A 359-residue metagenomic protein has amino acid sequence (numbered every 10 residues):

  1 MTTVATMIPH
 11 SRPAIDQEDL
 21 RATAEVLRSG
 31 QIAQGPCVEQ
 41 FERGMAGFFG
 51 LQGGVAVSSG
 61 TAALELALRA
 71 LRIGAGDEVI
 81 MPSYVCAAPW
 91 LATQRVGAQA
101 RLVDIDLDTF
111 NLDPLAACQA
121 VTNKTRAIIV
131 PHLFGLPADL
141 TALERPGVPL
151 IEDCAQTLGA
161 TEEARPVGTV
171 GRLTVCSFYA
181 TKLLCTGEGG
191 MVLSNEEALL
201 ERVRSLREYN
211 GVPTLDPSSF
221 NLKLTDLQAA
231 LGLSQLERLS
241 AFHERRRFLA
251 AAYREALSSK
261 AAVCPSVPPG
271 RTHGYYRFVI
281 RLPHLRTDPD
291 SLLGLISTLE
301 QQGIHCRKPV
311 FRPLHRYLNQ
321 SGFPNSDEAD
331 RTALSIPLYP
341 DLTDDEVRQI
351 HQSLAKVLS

Functional and structural regions predicted by a protein language model:
M1-I32, P36, P337: N-terminal "arm"/small-domain region of PLP-dependent enzymes with the aminotransferase-like
Q31-E78, P89-V96, L102-D104, R165: Phosphate-binding glycine-rich loop
V38-R43, L51-Q52, L115, A127-P131 (+2 more regions): PLP-dependent aminotransferase class I/II
P82, P149, I336-P337: Short, proline-centered helix/strand-breaking motifs
C86, L107, G135, A155-Q156 (+2 more regions): Short, glycine/acidic-enriched loop or turn micro-motifs at the edges of active sites
Q99-T109, R307: Short beta-strand->loop structural element characteristic of the AMP-binding/adenylate-forming
D108-T186, L193, A198: Active-site phosphate-binding strand-loop segment of PLP-dependent enzymes
